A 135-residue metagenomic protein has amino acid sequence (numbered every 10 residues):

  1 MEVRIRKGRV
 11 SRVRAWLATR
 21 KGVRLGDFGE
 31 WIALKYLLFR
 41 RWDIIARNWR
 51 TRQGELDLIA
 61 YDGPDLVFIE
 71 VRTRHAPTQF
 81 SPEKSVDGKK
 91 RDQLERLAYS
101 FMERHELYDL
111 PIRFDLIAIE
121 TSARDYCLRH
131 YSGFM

Functional and structural regions predicted by a protein language model:
E2-R47: Acidic-basic catalytic patches of nuclease active cores, encompassing PD-(D/E)XK and other metal-cofactor nuclease
G26, E30, V86-R91: Short, conserved glycine- and acidic-residue-centered signature motifs in active-site or ligand-binding loops
L37, L56-F80, G88, L94: Conserved catalytic cores of phosphodiester-cleaving nucleases, focusing on short active-site segments
D43, L66, P111: Hydrophobic "anchor" residues on beta-strands that sit immediately upstream of conserved functional sites
R52-G54, R124: Short acidic/glycine-enriched loop/turn segments that link adjacent beta-strands
E95-E106: Metal-dependent nuclease catalytic cores in nucleic-acid-processing enzymes, especially RNase H-like/related
R104-M135: Domain-level recognition of nuclease-like catalytic cores that cleave nucleotide substrates
